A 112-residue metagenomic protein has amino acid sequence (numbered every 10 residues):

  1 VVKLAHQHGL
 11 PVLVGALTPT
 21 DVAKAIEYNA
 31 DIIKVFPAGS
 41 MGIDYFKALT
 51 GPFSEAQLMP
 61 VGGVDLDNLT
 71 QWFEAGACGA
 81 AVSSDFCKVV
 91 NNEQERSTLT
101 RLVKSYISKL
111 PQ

Functional and structural regions predicted by a protein language model:
V1, D21, G42-Y45, L49 (+2 more regions): General structural feature for long, well-ordered alpha-helical segments within catalytic domains of soluble enzymes
V1, V35-I43, G76-R96: Glycine-rich phosphate-binding active-site loops on the catalytic face of alpha/beta enzymes
V2-G9, F73, V89-Q112: C-terminal helical cap(s) of enzyme catalytic domains, especially alpha/beta-barrels
L4-L13, P52-P60: Short beta-strand/loop segments at the ligand-binding rim of alpha/beta enzyme cores
H8, Y28-A30, D85: Acidic/polar active-site rim loop that often engages polyanionic ligands
V14-P19, A38-S40, M59-L66: Glycine-rich beta-to-alpha transition loops that act as phosphate-gripper elements at the mouths of alpha/beta enzyme
T20-Y28, Y45, S54, V64-A80: Catalytic cores of alpha/beta
